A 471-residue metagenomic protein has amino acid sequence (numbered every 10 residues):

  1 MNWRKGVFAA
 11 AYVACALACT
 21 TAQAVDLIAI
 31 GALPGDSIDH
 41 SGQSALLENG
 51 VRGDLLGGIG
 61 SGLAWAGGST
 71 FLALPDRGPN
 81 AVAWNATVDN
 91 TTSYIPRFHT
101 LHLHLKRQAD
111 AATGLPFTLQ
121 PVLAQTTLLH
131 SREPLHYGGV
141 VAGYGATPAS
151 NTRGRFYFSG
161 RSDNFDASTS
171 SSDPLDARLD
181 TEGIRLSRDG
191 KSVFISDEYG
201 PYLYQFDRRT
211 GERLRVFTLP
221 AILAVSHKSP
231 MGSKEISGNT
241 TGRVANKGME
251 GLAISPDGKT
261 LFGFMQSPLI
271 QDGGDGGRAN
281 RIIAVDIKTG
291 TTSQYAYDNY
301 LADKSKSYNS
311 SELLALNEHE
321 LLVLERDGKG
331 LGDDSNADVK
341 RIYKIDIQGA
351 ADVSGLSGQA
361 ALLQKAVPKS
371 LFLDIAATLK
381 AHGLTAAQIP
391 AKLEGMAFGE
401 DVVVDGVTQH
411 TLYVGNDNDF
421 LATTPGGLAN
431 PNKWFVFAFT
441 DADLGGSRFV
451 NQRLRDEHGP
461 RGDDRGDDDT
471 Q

Functional and structural regions predicted by a protein language model:
M1-Q23: Gram-negative bacterial Sec-dependent N-terminal signal peptides
Q23-D468: Sequence/structural signature of beta-propeller domains
